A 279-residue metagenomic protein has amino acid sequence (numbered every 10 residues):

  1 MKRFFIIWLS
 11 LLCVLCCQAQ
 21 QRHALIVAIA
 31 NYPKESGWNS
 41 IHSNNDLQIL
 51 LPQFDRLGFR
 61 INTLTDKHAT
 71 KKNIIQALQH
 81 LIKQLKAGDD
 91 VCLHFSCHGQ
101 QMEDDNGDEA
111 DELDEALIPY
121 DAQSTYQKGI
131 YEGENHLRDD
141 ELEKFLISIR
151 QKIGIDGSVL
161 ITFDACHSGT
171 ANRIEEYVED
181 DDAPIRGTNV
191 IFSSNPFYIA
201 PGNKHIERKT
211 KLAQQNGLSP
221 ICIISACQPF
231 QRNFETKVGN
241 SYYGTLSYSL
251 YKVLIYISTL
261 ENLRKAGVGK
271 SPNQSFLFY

Functional and structural regions predicted by a protein language model:
F4-L15: Sec-dependent N-terminal signal peptides
C17-Y279: Cysteine endopeptidase catalytic domains of the caspase/legumain-like
